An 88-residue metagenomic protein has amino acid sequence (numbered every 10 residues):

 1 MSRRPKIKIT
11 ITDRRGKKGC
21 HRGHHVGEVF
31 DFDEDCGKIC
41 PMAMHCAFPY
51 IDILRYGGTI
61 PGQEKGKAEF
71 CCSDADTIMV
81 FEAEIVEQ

Functional and structural regions predicted by a protein language model:
P5-G16: Short, structured beta-strand/loop micro-motifs enriched in basic residues and often containing a Trp
P41-G58: Short, compositionally biased
G58-Q88: Short, compact, well-ordered microdomains
